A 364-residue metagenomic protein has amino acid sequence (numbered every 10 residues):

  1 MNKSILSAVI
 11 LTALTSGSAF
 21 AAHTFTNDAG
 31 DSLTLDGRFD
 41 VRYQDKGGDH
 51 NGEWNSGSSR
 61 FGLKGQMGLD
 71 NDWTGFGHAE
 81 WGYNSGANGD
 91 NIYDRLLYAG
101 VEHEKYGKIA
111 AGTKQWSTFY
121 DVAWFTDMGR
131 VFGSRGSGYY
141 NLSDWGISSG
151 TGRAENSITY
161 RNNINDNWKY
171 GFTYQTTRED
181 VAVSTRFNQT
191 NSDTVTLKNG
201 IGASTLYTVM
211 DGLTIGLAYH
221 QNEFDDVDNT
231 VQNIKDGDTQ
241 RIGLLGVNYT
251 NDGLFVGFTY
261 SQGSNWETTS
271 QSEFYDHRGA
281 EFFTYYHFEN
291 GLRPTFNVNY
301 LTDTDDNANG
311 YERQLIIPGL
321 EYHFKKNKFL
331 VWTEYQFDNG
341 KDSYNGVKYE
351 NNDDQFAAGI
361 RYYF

Functional and structural regions predicted by a protein language model:
M1-A22: Gram-negative bacterial Sec-dependent N-terminal signal peptides
H23-Q44, H50-R178, L197, L206-D211: Outer membrane beta-barrel
V41-D45, W81-S85, Q115-S117, Y174-R178 (+7 more regions): Transmembrane beta-strands of outer-membrane beta-barrel pores
N51-S59, I92-R95, G152-N156, L197-I201 (+4 more regions): Residues that define the transmembrane beta-barrel architecture of outer-membrane proteins
G62-K64, Y98-V101, T159-R161, S204-L206 (+5 more regions): Outer-membrane beta-barrel architecture
L69-G75, K105-I109, D166-F172, D211-L217 (+3 more regions): Repeated loop/turn-to-beta-strand initiation elements of outer-membrane beta-barrel proteins
T196-I317, H323: Detector for outer-membrane/organellar transmembrane beta-barrel domains, recognizing the amphipathic beta-strand
Y207, F324, N351-F364: Outer-membrane beta-barrel "beta-signal"
